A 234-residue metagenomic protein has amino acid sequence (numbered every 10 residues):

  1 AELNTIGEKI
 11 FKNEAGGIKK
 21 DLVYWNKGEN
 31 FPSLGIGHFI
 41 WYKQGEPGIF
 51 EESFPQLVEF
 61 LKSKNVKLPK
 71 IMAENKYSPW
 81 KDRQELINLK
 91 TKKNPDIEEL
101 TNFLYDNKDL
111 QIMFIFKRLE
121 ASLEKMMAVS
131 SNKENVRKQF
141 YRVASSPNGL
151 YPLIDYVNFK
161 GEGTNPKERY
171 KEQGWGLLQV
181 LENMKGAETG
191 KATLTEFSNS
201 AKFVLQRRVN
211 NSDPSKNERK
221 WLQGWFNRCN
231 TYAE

Functional and structural regions predicted by a protein language model:
A1-E234: Cell-wall polysaccharide-cleaving catalytic domain and substrate-binding groove, primarily in peptidoglycan/chitin
